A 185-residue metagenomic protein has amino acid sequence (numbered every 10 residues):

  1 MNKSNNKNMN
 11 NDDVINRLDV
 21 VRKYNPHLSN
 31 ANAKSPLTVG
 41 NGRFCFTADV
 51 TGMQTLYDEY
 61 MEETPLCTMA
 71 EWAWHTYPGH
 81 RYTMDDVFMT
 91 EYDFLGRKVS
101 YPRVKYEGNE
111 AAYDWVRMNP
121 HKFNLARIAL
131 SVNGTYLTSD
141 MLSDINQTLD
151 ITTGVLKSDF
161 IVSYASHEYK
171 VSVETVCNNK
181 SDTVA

Functional and structural regions predicted by a protein language model:
N2-M9: Compositionally biased, intrinsically disordered low-complexity segments enriched for polar/charged residues
N10-A185: Beta-sandwich/jelly-roll carbohydrate-recognition scaffolds of carbohydrate-active enzymes
